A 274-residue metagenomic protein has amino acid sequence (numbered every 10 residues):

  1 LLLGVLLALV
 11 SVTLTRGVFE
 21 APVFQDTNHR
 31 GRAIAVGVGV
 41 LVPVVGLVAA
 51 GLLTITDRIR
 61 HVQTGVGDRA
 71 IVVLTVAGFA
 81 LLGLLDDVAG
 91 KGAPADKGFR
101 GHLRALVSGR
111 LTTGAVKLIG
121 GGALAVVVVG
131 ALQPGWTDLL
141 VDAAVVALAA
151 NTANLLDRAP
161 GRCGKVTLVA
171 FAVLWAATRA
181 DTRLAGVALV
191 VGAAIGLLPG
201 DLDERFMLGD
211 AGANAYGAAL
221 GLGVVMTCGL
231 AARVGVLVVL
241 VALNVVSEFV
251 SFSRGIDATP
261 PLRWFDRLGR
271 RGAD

Functional and structural regions predicted by a protein language model:
L1-R254: "…together with the soluble PPM/PP2C metallo-phosphatase catalytic core" -> "…together with the soluble PPM/PP2C
R254-D274: Short, highly charged, low-complexity non-transmembrane loops/tails of multi-pass membrane proteins
